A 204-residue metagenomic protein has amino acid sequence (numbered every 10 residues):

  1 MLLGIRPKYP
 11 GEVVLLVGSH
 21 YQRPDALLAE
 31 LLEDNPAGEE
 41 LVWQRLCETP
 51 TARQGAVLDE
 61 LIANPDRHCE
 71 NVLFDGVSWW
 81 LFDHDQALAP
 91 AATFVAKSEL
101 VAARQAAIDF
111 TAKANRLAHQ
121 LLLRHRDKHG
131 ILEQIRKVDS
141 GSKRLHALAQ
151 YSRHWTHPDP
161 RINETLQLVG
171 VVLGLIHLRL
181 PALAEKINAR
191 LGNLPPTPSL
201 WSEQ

Functional and structural regions predicted by a protein language model:
M1-E30, D59, A63-N64, V77: Conserved ATP-binding subdomain of kinase catalytic cores across diverse folds
P7-P10, P24, P50, P65 (+3 more regions): Proline-rich intrinsically disordered, low-complexity coils
L15, P24-L46, T51: An acidic, phosphate/nucleotide-engaging active-site surface
G18-Q22, A52, E60, R190 (+1 more regions): Functionally constrained cores in energy, signaling, and assembly domains
H20-Q22, D34, D85: Active-site ExK catalytic segment of metal-dependent nucleases
G38-F94: Conserved kinase catalytic-core segment
D75-Q204: C-terminal catalytic region of ATP-dependent kinase domains
